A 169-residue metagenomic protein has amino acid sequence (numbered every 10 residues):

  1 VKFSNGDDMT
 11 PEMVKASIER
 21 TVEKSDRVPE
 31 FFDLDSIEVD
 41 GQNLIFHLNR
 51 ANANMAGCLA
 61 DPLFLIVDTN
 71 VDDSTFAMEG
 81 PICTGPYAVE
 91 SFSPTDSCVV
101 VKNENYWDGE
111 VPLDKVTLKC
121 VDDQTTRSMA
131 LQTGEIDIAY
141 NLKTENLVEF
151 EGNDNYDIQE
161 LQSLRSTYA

Functional and structural regions predicted by a protein language model:
V1-S25, I45: Aromatic- and charge-enriched surface segment that lines or borders ligand/interaction sites
K2, E19-D26, N105, D123 (+3 more regions): Sec-exported extracytoplasmic/periplasmic mature domains
V14, Q42-L44, Q132-N141, Y156: Alpha-to-beta junction loops
P29-N70: Surface-exposed binding/hinge segments that line and control ligand-binding clefts or catalytic entry sites
E30-F32, V148-L161: Ligand-binding "clamshell"
A60-V111, K115: Gly/Pro-rich hinge or "lid" segments in bacterial periplasmic/extracellular proteins
V101-Y106, S163-A169: A bilobed periplasmic-binding-protein/Venus flytrap-type ligand-binding module shared by bacterial periplasmic
E104-E149: Ligand-site clamp/hinge motif
